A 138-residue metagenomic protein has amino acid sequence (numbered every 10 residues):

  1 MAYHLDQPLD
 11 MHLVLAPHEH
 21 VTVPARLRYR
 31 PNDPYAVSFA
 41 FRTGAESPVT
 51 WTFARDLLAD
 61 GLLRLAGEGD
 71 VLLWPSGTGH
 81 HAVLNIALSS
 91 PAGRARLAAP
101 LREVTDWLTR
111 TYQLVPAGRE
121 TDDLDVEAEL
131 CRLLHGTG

Functional and structural regions predicted by a protein language model:
M1-A36: Charge-rich, low-complexity N-terminal segments
V14-A16, R28, A40-R42, W74-S76 (+1 more regions): A structural detector for beta-sheet-dominated domains
H18-H20, G44-E46, P91-R94: Glycine-centered tight beta-turn/hairpin loop motif at sheet-sheet or coil-to-beta transitions
T22-P24, E68-G69, R94: Short, surface-exposed coil-to-beta transition loops
V37-F39, L84-L88, L97: Generic recognition of long tandem-repeat/solenoid scaffolds
A40-G77, G118-R119: Acidic, aromatic-enriched beta-alpha/helix-loop junctions
V71-G93: Short, solvent-exposed interaction modules
P91-G138: Mixed-charge, glycine-accented linear interaction segment located at domain edges/termini
